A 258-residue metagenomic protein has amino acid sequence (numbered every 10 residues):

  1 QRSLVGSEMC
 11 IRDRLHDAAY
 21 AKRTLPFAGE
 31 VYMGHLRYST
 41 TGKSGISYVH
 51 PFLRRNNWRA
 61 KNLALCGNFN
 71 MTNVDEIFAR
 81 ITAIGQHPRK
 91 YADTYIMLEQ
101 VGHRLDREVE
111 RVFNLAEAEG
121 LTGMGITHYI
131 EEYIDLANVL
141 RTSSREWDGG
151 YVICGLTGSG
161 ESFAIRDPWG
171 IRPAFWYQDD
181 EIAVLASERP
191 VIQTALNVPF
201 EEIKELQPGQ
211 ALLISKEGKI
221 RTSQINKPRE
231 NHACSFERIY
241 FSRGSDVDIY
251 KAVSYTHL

Functional and structural regions predicted by a protein language model:
R2: Cationic, low-complexity basic patches in intrinsically disordered or flexible, solvent-exposed regions
S7-Q207, L213-Y255: Conserved short alpha-helical segments that host acidic/polar catalytic motifs at enzyme active sites
